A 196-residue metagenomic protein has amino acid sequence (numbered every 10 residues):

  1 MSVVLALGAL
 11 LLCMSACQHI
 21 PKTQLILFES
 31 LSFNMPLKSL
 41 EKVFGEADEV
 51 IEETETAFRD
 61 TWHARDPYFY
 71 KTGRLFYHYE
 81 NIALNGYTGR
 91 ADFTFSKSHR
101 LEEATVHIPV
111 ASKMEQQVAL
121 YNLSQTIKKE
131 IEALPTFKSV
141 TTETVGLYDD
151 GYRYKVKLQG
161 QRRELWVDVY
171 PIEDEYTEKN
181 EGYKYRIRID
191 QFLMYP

Functional and structural regions predicted by a protein language model:
M1-V4: Bacterial N-terminal signal peptides that target proteins for export
M14-A16: C-terminal motif of bacterial Sec signal peptides marking the signal peptidase cleavage site
Q18-I20: Bacterial signal peptide processing site
Q24-S30: Short, recurring structural edge motifs at helix starts
M35-D66: Post-signal-peptide N-terminal segment of Sec-exported extracytoplasmic proteins
Y70-E80, D150-Y154: Short, hydrophobic/aromatic-rich segments at coil-to-beta transitions
A83-G151: Long, charged/polar, surface-exposed segments that mediate recognition or autoinhibition
V106, Y152-P196: An acidic-aromatic pocket/loop used at catalytic or ligand-binding sites
